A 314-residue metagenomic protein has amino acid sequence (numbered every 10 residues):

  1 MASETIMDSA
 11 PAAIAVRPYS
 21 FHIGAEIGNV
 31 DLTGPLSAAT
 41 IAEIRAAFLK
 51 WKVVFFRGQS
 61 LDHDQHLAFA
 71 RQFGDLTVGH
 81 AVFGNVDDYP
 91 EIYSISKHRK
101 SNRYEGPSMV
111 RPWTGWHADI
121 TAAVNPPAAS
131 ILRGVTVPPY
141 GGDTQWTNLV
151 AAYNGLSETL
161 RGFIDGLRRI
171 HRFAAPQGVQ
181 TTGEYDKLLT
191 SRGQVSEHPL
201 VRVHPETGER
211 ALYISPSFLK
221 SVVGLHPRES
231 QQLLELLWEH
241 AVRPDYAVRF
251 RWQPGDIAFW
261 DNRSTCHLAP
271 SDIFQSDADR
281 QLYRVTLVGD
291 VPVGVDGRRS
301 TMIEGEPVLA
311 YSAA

Functional and structural regions predicted by a protein language model:
A2-I257, R263-A314: Non-heme Fe(II) oxygenase catalytic core, chiefly the N-lobe of the double-stranded beta-helix
